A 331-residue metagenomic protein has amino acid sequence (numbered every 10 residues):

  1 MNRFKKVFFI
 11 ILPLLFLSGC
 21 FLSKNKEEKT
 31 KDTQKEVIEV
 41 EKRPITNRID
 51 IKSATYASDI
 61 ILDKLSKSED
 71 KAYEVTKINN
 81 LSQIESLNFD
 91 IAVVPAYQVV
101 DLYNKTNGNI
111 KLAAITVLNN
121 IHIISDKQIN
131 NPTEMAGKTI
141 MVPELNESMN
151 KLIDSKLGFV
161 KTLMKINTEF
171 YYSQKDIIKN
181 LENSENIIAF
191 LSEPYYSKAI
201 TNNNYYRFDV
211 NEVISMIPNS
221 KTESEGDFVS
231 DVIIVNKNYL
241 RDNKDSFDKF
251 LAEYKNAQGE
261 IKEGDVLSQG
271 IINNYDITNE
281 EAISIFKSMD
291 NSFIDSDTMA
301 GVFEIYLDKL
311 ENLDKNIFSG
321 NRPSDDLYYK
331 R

Functional and structural regions predicted by a protein language model:
S18-G19: C-terminal motif of bacterial Sec signal peptides marking the signal peptidase cleavage site
V40-S68, D126, P132-K198, Q269: Bilobed "Venus flytrap"/periplasmic-binding protein-like clamshell domains and structurally analogous long
I60-D63, K77-N109, I121-N130, D176-N180 (+1 more regions): Pocket-flanking alpha-helical
D70-N80, D90-V93, L163-Q174: Short beta-strand-to-loop elements that line the ligand-binding cleft of bilobed periplasmic-binding protein-like
Y97, S173-Q269: Pocket-lining segment of extracytoplasmic ligand-binding domains
G108-I115, T139-M141, I217-G226: A structural signal for short loop-to-beta-strand junctions that line the ligand-binding cleft of periplasmic/secreted
L240-L313: Secondary-structure end/capping motifs
D308-R331: Conserved C-terminal helix/tail region of periplasmic/extracytoplasmic solute-binding proteins
